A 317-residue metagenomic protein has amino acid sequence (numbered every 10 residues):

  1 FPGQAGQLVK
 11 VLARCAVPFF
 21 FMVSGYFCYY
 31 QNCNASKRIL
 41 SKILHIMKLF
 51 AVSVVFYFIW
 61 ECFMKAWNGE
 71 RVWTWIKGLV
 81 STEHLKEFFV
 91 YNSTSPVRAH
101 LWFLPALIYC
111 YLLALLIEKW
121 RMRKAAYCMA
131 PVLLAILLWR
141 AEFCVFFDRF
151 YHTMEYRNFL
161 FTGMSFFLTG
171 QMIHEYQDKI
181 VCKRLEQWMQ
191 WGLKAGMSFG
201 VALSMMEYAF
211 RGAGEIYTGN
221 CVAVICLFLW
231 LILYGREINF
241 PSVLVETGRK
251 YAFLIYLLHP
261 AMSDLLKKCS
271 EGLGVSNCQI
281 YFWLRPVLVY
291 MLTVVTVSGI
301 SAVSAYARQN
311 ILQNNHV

Functional and structural regions predicted by a protein language model:
A5-V17, V90-P105, F143-F166, L203-C226 (+1 more regions): Interfacial loop-to-helix transition and helix-capping segments at the boundaries of transmembrane helices
K10, R14-F19, Q31-P96, C110 (+3 more regions): Transmembrane alpha-helical segments and their boundary/interface "anchor" motifs in multi-pass integral membrane
F20-F21, F27-C33, Y57-G69, T74-D148 (+2 more regions): Hydrophobic alpha-helical segments with transmembrane-like composition
Y26-N34, L115-M122, W139-A141, T169-V181 (+2 more regions): Structural signal for the C-terminal ends of transmembrane alpha-helices and the immediately following loop
I43-V55, I59, L104-L116, F161-M172 (+6 more regions): Hydrophobic, lipid-facing residues on alpha-helical transmembrane segments of integral membrane proteins
S53-V55, A130-V145, K194-A209, L258-L265: Aromatic-anchored segments of alpha-helical transmembrane domains
F161, E175-Y251, A261, K268-S270 (+2 more regions): Alpha-helical transmembrane segments and terminal signal-anchor/GPI-anchor hydrophobic tails, characterized by long
S304-V317: Membrane-proximal cytoplasmic C-terminal regulatory module of class A 7TM GPCRs
